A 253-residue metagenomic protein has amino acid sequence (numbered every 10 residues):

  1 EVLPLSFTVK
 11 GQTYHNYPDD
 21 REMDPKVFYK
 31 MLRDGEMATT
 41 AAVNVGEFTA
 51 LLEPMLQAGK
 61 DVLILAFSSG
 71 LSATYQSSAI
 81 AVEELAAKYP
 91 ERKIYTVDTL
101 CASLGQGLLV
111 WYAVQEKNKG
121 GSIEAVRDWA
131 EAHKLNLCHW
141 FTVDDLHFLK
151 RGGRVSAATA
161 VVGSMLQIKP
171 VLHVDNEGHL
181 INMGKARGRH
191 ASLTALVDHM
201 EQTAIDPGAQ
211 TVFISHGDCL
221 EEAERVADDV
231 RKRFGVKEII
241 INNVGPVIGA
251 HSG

Functional and structural regions predicted by a protein language model:
E1-E47: N-terminal glycine-rich anion-binding loop in soluble enzyme alpha/beta folds
E1-Q12, G70-T74, S78-E84, Y89-Y95 (+1 more regions): Mixed-charge interfacial surface used for oligomerization/domain docking and macromolecular partner engagement
G35-G46, A66-A73, L100-C101: Short coil/turn segments at secondary-structure boundaries
E47-S78: N-terminal glycine-rich phosphate/adenylate-binding segment common to multiple enzyme folds
K60-I64, R92-V97: Short, flexible active-site-proximal loops enriched in glycine and acidic residues
